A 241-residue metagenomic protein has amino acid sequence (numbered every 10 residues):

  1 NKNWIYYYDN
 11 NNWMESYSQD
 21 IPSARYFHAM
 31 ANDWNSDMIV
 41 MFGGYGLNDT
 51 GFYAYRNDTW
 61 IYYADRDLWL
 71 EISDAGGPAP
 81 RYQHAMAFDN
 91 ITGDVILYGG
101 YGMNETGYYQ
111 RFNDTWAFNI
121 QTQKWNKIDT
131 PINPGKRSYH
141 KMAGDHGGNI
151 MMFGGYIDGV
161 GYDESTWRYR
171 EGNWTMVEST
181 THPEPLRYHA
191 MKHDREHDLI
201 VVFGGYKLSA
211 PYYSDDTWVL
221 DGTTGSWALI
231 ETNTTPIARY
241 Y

Functional and structural regions predicted by a protein language model:
N1-Y241: Kelch-like beta-propeller repeat domains
